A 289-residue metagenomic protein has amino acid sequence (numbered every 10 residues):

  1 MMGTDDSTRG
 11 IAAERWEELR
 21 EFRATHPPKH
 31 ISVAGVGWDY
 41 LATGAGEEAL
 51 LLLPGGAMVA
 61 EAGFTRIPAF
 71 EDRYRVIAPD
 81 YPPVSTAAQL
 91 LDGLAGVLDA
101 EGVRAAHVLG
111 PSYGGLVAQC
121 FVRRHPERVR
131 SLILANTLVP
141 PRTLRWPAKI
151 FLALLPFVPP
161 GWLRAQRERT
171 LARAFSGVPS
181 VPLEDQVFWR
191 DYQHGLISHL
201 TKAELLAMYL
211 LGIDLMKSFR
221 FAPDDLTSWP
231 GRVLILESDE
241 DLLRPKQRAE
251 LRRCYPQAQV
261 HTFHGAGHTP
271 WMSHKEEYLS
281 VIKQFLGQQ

Functional and structural regions predicted by a protein language model:
S32-V84: Conserved HGGG/HGGXW glycine-rich cap/lid loop of the alpha/beta-hydrolase fold
T65-P68, I77-Y113: Active-site loop/oxyanion-hole signature of alpha/beta-hydrolase fold enzymes
G115-P126, L132: Short glycine-enriched nucleophile-adjacent loop and the immediately C-terminal alpha-helix near the catalytic center
R123, S131-G161: Flexible "cap/lid" loop of the alpha/beta hydrolase fold
T143-R145, L163-T227: Conserved alpha/beta-hydrolase catalytic His-Asp/Glu region
W229, I235-E237: Short beta-strand/loop motif that positions the catalytic acidic residue of the alpha/beta-hydrolase fold
L242-Q247: Conserved alpha/beta-hydrolase "acid-adjacent" motif
A266-L279: Catalytic histidine-centered segment of alpha/beta-hydrolase-like enzymes
